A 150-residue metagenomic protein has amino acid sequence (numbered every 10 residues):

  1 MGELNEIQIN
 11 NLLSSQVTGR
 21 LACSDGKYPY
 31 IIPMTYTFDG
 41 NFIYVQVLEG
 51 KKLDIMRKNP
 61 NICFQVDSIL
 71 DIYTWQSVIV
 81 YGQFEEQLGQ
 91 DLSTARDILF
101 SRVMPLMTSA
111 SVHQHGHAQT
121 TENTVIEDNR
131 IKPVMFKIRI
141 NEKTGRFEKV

Functional and structural regions predicted by a protein language model:
M1-R20: Short, basic/aromatic recognition patches
Q16-L48, F64-Q65: Short beta-strand segments
N41-F42, P60, N141: Beta-strand-connecting loop/turn residues
L48, D67, E148-V150: Surface loops and adjacent helix of pleckstrin homology
K52-N59, C63-Q87: Helix-adjacent hinge/juxtasegments
Q76-V150: Charged, gly/pro-rich active-site loop segments
